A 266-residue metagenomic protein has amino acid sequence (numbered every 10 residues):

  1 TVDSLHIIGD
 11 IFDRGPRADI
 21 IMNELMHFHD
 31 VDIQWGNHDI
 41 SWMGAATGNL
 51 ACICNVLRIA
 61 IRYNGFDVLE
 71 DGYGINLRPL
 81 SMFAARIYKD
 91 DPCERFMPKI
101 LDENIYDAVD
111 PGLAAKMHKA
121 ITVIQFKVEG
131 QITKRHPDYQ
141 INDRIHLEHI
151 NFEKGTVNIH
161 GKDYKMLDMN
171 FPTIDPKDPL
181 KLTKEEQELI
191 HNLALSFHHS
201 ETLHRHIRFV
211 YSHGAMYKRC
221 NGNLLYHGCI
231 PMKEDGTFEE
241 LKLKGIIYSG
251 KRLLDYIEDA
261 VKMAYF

Functional and structural regions predicted by a protein language model:
T1-F266: Feature recognizes metal-dependent phosphohydrolase scaffolds
